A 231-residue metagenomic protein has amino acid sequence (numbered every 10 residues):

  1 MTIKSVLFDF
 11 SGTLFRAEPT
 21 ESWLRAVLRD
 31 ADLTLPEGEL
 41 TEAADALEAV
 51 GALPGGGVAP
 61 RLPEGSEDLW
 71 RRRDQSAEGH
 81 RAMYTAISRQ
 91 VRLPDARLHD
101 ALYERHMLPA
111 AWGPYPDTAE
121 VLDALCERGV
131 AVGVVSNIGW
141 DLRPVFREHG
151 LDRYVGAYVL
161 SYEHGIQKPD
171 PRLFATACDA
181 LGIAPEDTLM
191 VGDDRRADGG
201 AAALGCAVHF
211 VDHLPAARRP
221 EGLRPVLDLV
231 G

Functional and structural regions predicted by a protein language model:
M1-F8, G38, P94-L98, A119 (+2 more regions): Asp-based, Mg2+/Mn2+-dependent phosphohydrolase catalytic module
I3-P116, R143: N-terminal helical cap/lid subdomain that shapes the substrate entry/recognition surface in HAD-like hydrolases
